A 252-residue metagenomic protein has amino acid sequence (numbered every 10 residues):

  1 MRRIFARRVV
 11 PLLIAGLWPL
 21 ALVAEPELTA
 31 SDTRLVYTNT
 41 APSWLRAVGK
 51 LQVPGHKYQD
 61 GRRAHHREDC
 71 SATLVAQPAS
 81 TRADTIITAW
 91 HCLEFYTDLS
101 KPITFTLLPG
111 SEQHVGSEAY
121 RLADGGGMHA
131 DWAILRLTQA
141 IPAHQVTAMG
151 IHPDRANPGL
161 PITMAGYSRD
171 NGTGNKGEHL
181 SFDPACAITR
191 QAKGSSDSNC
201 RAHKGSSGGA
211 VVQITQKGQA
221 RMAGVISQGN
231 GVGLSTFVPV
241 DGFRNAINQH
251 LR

Functional and structural regions predicted by a protein language model:
R2-V10: Bacterial N-terminal signal peptides that target proteins for export
P26-D69, V75-P78, I87, C92-P142: Conserved catalytic-core segment of clan PA serine endopeptidases
Y58-H65, P78-A83, G174, T215-R221: Short, solvent-exposed loop/turn segments that connect beta-strands within catalytic domains and beta-strand-rich
T73-L74, R201-I226: Catalytic nucleophile loop of clan PA
C92-E94, Q139-P142, S168-D170, Q216 (+1 more regions): Acidic glycine-/aspartate-rich tracts in secreted/extracellular proteins
H129-W132, L137-A202, S235, V240-R244: Chymotrypsin/trypsin-fold serine protease catalytic domain
A223-R252: C-terminal cap/linker of serine protease catalytic domains
